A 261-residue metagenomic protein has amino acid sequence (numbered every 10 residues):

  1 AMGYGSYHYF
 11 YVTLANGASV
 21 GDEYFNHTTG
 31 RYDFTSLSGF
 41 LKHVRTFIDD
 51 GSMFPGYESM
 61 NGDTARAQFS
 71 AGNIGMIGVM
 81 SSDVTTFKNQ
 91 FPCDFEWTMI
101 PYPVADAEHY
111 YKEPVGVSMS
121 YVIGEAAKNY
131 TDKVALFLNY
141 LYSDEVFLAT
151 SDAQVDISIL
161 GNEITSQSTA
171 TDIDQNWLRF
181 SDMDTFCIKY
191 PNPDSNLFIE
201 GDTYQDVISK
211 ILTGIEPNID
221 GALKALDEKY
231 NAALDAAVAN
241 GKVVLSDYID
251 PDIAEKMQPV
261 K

Functional and structural regions predicted by a protein language model:
A1-G30, I74: Extracytoplasmic/periplasmic solute-binding protein
F25-E58, Y102: Glycine-centered hinge/linker elements that transmit conformational signals in sensory and ligand-binding systems
D50-S52, N89-I157: Extracytoplasmic/periplasmic substrate-recognition and gating elements
Y57-S70: Short helix-initiation/N-cap motifs at beta->coil->alpha
G62, V79-V84, M119: Beta->alpha turn/N-cap motifs
S70-M80, F95: Alpha-to-beta junction loops
I100-V104, V115, S151-T213, G241-K261: Long, aromatic- and glycine/proline-rich binding clefts that accommodate carbohydrate-like moieties
K210-A225: Short, charged, surface-exposed loops that flank catalytic or proteolytic processing sites
